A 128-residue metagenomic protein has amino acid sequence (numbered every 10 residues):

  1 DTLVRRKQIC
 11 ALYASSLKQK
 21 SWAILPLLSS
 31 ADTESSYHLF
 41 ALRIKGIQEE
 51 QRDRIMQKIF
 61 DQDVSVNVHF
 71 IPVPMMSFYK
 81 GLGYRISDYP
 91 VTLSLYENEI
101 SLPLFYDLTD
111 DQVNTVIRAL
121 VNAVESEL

Functional and structural regions predicted by a protein language model:
D1-L128: PLP-dependent aminotransferase class I/II
